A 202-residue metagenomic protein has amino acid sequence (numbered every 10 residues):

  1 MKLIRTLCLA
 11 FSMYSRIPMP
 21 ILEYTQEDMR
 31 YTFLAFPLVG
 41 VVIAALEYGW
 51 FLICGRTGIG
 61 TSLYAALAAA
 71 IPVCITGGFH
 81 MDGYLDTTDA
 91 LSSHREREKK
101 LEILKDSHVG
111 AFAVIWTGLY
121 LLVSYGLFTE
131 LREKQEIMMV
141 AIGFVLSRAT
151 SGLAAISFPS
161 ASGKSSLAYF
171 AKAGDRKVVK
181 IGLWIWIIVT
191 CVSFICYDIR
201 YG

Functional and structural regions predicted by a protein language model:
M1-G77, R95-L101, F112-G202: Hydrophobic alpha-helical transmembrane segments
G78, D82: Hydrophobic "anchor" residues on beta-strands that sit immediately upstream of conserved functional sites
L91-S93: Catalytic P-loop NTPase motifs of RecA-like helicase/translocase cores
L104: Divalent-cation-assisted or electrostatically stabilized phosphate/pyrophosphate-binding catalytic cores
